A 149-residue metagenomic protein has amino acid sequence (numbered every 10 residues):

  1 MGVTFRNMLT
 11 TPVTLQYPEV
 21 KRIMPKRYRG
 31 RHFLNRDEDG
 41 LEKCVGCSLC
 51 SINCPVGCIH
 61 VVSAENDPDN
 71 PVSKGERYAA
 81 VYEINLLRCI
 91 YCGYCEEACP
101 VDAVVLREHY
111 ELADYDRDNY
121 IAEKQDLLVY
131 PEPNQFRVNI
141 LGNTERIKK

Functional and structural regions predicted by a protein language model:
M1-H60, Q125-K149: Ferredoxin-type iron-sulfur electron-transfer modules and their immediate structural context
T10, V20, K26, G30 (+5 more regions): Alpha-helical context
P18, N70-K149: Flanking helices and flexible, charged tails adjoining ferredoxin-like Fe-S electron-transfer domains in multi-subunit
D39-I90: Glycine-rich active-site/cofactor-binding loop and its immediate structural neighborhood
